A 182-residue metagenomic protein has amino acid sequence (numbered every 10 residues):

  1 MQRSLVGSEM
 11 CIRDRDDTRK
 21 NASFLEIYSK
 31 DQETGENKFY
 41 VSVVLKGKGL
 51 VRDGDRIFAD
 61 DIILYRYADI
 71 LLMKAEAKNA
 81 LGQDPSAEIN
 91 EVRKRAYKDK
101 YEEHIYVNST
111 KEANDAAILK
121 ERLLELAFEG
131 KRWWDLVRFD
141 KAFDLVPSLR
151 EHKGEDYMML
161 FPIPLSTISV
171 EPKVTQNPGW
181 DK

Functional and structural regions predicted by a protein language model:
M1-G7, C11-I12: Single conserved hydrophobic/aromatic residue that forms the stacking wall/gate of nucleotide- or nucleobase-binding
D17, I62-V92, D115-E125: Extended, hydrophobic/aromatic-rich amphipathic alpha-helical segments that build helical scaffolds
N21-S23: Long, low-complexity, polar/charged, intrinsically disordered or flexibly structured peripheral segments
E26-Y67, P178-K182: Active-site beta-strand/loop architecture of penicillin-binding DD-peptidases
I57, I62, I105-K182: Long, intrinsically disordered, low-complexity segments
K100-H104: Boundary/linker segments of alpha-helical solenoid repeat arrays
